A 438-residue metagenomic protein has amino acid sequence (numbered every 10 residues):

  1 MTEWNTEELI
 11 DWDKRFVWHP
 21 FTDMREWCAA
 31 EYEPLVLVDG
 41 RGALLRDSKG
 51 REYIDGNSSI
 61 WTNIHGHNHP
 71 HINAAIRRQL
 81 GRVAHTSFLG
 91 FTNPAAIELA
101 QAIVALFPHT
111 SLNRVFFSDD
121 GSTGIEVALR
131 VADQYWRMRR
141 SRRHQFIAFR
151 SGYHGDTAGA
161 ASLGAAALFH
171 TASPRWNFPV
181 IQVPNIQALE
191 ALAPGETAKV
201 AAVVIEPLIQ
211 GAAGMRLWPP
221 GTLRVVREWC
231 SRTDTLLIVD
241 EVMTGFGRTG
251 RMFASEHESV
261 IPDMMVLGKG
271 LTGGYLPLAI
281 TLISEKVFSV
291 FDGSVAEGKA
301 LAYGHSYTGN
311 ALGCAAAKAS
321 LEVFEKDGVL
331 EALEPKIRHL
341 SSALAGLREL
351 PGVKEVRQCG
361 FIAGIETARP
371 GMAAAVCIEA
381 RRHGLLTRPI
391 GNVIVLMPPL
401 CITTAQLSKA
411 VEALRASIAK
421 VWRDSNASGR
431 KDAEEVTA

Functional and structural regions predicted by a protein language model:
M1-A438: Conserved N-terminal phosphate-binding loop of PLP-dependent enzymes in the Aspartate aminotransferase
